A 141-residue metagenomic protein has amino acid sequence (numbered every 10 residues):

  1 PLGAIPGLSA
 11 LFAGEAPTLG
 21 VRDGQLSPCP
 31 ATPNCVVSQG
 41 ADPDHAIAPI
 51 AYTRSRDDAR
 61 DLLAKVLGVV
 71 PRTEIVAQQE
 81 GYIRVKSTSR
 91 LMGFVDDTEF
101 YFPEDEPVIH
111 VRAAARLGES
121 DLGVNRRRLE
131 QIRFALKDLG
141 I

Functional and structural regions predicted by a protein language model:
L2-I141: Ser/Thr-rich, low-complexity intrinsically disordered terminal regions
